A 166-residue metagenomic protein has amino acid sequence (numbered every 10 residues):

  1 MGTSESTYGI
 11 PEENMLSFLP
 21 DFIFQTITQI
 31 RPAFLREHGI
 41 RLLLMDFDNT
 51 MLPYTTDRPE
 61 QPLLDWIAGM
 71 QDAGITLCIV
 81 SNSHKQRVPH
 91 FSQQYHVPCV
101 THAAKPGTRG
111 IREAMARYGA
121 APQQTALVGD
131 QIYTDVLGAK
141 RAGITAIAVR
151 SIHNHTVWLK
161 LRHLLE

Functional and structural regions predicted by a protein language model:
G2, T7-M45, L52, T56-D57 (+1 more regions): Asp-based, Mg2+/Mn2+-dependent phosphohydrolase catalytic module
